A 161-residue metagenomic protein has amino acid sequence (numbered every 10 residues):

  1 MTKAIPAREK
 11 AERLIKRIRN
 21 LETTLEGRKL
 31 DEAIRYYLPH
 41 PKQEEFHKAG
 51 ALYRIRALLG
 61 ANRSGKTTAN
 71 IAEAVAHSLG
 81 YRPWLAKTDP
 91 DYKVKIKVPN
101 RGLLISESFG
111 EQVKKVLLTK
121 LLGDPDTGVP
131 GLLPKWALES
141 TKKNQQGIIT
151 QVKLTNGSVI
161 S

Functional and structural regions predicted by a protein language model:
M1-S161: Phosphate/NTP-binding elements of NTP-utilizing enzymes
